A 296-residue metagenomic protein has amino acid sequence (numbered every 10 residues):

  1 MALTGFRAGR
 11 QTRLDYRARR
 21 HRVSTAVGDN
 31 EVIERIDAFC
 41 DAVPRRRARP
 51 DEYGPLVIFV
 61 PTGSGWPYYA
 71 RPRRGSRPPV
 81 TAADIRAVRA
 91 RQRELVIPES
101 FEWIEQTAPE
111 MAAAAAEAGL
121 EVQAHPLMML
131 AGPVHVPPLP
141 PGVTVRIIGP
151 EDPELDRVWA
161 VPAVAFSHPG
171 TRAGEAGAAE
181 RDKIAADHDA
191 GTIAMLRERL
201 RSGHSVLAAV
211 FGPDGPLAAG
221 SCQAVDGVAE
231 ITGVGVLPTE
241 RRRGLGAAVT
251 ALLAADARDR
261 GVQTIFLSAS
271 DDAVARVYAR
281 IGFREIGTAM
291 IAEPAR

Functional and structural regions predicted by a protein language model:
A2-V96, T107-A108, A112: N-terminal charged segments
G9-A38, P72-R73, P79, P138-E198 (+1 more regions): Short amphipathic alpha-helix that is part of the acyltransferase structural core
R49-G54, E110-E121, H204-A218: Conserved beta-hairpin
P79-A163, S167, A292-P294: Acyl-donor-binding surface of acyltransferase catalytic domains
T81-R89, G233-P238, R242-A255, D259 (+1 more regions): Conserved acetyl-CoA-binding loop-helix of GNAT-fold acetyltransferases
L95-I104, A257-S270: Conserved GNAT acetyl-CoA-binding A-motif
A108-V122, A247, D271-T288, A295: Conserved active-site alpha-helix within GNAT-family acetyltransferase domains
G177-A178, D187-G235: A conserved beta-strand-loop-helix scaffold within acyl/acetyltransferase catalytic domains
